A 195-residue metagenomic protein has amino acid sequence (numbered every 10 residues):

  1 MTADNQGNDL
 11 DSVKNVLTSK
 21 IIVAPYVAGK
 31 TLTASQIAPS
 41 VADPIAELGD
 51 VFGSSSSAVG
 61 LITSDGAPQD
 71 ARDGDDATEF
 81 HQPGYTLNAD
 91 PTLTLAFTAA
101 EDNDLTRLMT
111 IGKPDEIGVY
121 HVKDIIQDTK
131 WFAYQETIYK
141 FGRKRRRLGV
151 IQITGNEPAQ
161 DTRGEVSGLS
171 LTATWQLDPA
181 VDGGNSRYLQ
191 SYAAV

Functional and structural regions predicted by a protein language model:
T2-D102, V150-V166: Solvent-exposed edge beta-strands and adjacent loop segments that serve as assembly or binding interfaces
P25-P44, D73-F80, M109-V122, S170-L189: Short N-terminal helix-initiation segments at or just after the protein's N-terminus
L61, F97, A133-Q135, L148 (+1 more regions): Generic structural hydrophobic/aromatic packing signal, biased to beta-strands
L93-L95, D128-A133, L169-L171: Generic beta-strand structural signal
F97-N103, T137-Y139, W175-P179: Beta-strand elements of well-folded, non-transmembrane domains
N103-G149: Short helix-loop boundary/capping segments
F141-V195: Mixed-charge, glycine-accented linear interaction segment located at domain edges/termini
